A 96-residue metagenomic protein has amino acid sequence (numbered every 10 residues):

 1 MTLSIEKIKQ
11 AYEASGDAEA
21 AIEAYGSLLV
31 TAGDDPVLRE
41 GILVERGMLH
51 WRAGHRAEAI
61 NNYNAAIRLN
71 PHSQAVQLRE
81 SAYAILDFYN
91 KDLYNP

Functional and structural regions predicted by a protein language model:
E6-K7, L38-G41, E45, L78: "A position-specific structural signal for the A-helix of alpha-solenoid helical repeats
Q10-A14, L49, A82: Residue-level signature for tetratricopeptide repeat
M48-E58, Y83-P96: Alpha-helical linker/edge segments of TPR/alpha-solenoid repeat scaffolds and analogous pre-/post-domain helices
